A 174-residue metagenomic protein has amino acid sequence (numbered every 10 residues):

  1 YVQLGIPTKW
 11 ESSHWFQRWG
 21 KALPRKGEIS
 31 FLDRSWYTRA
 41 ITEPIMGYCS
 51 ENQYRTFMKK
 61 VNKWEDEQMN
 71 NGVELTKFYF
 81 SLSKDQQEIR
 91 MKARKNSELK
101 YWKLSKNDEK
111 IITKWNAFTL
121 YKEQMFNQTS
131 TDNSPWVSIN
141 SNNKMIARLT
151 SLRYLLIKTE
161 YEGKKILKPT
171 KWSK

Functional and structural regions predicted by a protein language model:
Y1-M58: Conserved nucleotide-sensing/catalytic segment adjacent to the nucleotide-binding pocket in NTP-handling enzymes
V2-Q3, F78-S81, S138-N140: Conserved beta-strand segments of the P-loop GTPase G domain that flank and frequently precede/overlap
K9-S12, T38-E43, K84-K92, I146-L149: Switch/connector loops and helix/strand junctions flanking conserved nucleotide-binding motifs in nucleotide-processing
K21-R25, E67-V73, T129-T131: Conserved catalytic network of the ASCE P-loop NTPase/AAA+ motor domain
S30-L32, T76-F78, V137: Hydrophobic/aromatic beta-strand patches that form the interior of the parallel beta-sheet core in alpha/beta enzyme
R34-S35, Y79-K84, N142: A short beta-strand-to-loop transition that corresponds to the Sensor-1 phosphate-sensing loop of AAA+ P-loop ATPases
E43-K60, Q68-L120, K168-K171: A glycine- and Lys/Arg-enriched "phosphate-lid" helix/loop adjacent to the NTP-binding pocket of small-molecule kinases
L120-K174: NTP-dependent small-molecule kinase module
